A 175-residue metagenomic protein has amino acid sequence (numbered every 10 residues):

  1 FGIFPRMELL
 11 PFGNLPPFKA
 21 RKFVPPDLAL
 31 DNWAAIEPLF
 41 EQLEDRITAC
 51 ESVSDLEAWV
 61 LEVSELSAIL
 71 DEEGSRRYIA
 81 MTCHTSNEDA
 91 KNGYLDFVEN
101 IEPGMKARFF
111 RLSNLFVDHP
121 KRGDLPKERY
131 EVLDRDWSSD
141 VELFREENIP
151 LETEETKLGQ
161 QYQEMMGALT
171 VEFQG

Functional and structural regions predicted by a protein language model:
G2-G175: A well-structured
